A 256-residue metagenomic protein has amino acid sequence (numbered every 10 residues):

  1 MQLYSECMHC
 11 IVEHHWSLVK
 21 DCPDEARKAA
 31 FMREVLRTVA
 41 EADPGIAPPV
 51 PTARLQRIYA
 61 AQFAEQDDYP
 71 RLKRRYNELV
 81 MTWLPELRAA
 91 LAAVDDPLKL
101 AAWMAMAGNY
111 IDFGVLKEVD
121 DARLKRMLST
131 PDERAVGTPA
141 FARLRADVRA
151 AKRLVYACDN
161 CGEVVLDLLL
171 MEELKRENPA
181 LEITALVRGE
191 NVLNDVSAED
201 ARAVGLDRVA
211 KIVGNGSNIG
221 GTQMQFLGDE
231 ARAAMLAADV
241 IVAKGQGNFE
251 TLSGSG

Functional and structural regions predicted by a protein language model:
Q2-A151: Electropositive, gly/pro-rich neighborhoods at or near active sites that engage anionic ligands
E133, D159, E190, Q223-M224: Glycine- and other small-residue-rich loops at beta-strand/loop junctions that grip anionic moieties
R143-R176: Internal active-site segments that recognize and position negatively charged phosphoryl groups and nucleotide moieties
D159-L168, E190-V192, Q246-E250: Gly/Ser/Thr-rich loops at beta-strand to alpha-helix junctions that form or flank small-molecule/cofactor-binding
L166-I219, Q223: Redox- and metal-dependent alpha/beta enzyme cores, enriched for Fe-S-associated oxidoreductases and cofactor-handling
L206-G254: An acidic, phosphate/nucleotide-engaging active-site surface
